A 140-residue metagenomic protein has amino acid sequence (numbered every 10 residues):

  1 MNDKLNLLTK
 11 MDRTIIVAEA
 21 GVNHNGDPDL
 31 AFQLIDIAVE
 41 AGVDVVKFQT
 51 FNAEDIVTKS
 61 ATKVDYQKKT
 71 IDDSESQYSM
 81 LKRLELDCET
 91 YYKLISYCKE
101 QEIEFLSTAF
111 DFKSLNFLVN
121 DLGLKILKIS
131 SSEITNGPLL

Functional and structural regions predicted by a protein language model:
M1-A18: N-terminal amphipathic alpha-helix/helix-capping segment at the start of soluble metabolic enzymes
I16-A20, V46-F48, F105-T108, K125-I129: Hydrophobic faces of well-ordered beta-strands that scaffold small-molecule active sites in alpha/beta enzyme cores
E19, A38, L118: Conserved, mostly hydrophobic/aromatic
G21-N23, F51-A53, F110-F112, S130-S132: Active-site beta-loop-alpha junctions enriched in small/polar residues
H24-E40, C88-E89: Glycine-rich anion/phosphate-binding loops
D27-P28, T58-K59, D87-Y91, K113-S114 (+1 more regions): Active-site-adjacent beta->alpha loops and helix N-cap segments on the catalytic face of soluble alpha/beta enzymes
G42, V119-L127: Glycine-enriched alpha-helix->loop->beta-strand junction motifs that scaffold or abut catalytic
D44-E85: Glycine-rich, proline-tolerant flexible connector loops at the mouths of alpha/beta enzymes
